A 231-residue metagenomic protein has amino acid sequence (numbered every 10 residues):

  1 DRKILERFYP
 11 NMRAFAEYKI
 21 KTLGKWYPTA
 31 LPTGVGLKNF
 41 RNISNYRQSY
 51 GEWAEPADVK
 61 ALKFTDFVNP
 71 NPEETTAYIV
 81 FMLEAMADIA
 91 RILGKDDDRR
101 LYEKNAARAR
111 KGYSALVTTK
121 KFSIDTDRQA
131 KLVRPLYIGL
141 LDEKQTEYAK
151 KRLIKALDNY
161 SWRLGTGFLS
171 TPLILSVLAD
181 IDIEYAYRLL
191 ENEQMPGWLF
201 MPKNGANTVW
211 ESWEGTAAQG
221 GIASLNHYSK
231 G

Functional and structural regions predicted by a protein language model:
R2-G231: Active-site core of glycosidic bond-cleaving carbohydrate-active enzymes
